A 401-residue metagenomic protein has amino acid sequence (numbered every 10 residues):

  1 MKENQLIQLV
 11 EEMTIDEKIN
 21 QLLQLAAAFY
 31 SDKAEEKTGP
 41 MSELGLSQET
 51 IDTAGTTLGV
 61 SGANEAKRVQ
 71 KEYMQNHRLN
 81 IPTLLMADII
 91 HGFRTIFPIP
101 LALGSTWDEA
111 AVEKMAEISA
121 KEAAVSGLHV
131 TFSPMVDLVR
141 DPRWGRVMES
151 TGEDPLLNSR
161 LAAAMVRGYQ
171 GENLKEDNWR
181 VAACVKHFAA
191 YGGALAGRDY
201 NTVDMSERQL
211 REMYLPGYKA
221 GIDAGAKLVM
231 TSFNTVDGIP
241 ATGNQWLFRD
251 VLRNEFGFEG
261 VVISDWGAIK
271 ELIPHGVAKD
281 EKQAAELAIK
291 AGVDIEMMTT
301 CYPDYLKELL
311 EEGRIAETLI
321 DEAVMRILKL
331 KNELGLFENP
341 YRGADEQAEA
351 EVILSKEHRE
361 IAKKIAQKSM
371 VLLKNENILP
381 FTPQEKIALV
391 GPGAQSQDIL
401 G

Functional and structural regions predicted by a protein language model:
M1-G401: Glycoside hydrolase catalytic-domain context in secreted enzymes
